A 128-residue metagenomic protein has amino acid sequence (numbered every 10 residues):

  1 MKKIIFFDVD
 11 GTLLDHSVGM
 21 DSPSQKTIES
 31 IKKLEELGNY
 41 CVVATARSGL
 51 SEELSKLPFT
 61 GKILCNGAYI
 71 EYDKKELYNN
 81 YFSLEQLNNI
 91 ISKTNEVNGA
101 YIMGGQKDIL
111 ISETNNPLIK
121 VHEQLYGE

Functional and structural regions predicted by a protein language model:
M1-K3, P58-F59: Short loop/turn microsegments at loop-to-beta-strand junctions
K3-G19, V43-T45: Asp-based phosphoryl-transfer active-site loop
S22: Acidic-and-aromatic substrate-binding clefts and catalytic sites of carbohydrate-active enzymes
Q25-V121: Active-site phosphate-binding/coordination module
H122-E128: Short, intrinsically disordered, charge-balanced linker/junction segments flanking boundaries in proteins
